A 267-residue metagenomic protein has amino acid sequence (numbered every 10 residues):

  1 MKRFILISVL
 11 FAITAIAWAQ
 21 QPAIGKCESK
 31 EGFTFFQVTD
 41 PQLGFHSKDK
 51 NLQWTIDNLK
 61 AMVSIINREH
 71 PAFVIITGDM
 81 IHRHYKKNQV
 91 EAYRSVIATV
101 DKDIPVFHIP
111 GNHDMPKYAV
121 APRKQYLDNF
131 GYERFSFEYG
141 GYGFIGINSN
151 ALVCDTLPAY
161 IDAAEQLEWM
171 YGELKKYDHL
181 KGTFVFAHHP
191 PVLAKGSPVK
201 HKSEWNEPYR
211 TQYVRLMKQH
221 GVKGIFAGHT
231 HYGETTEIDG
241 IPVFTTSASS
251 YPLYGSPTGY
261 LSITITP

Functional and structural regions predicted by a protein language model:
M1-P22: Bacterial Sec-dependent N-terminal signal peptides
A19-N88: N-terminal active-site segment of His-dependent metallophosphoesterases
P22-C27, K86-G182, P208-Q219, E234-T266: Extended active-site neighborhood of metal-dependent phosphoesterases/phosphodiesterases
F33, A72-F73, F107, G182-F184 (+1 more regions): Short, Asp-centered acidic motifs that coordinate Mg2+ and/or phosphate in catalytic or ligand-binding sites
D40, G78-D79, G111-N112, H188 (+1 more regions): Active-site glycine-centered loops adjacent to acidic/histidine catalytic or metal-binding residues that shape
F45-D49, M80-H84, K117, N150-I161 (+1 more regions): Surface-exposed cleft-lining segments at the edges of enzyme active sites
I76, Y177-K195: Short acidic, glycine-rich surface-loop motifs adjacent to enzyme active sites
V185-P191, K223-G233: Histidine-centered catalytic micro-motifs
